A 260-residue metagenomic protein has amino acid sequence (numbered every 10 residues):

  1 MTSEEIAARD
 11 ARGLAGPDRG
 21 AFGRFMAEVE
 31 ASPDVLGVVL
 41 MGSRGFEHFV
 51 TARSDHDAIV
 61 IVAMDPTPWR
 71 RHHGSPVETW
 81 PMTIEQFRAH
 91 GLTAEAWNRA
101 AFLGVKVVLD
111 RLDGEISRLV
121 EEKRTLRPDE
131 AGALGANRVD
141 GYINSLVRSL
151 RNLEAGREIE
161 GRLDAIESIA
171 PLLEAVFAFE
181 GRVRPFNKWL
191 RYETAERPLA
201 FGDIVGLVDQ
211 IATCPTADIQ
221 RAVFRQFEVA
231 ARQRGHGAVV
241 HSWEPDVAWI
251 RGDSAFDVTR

Functional and structural regions predicted by a protein language model:
T2-E4, R124-R260: Conserved nucleotidyltransferase catalytic core and NTase-mimicking acidic/glycine-rich helix/loop elements in nucleic
T2-G20, P68-R157, G252, D257-T259: Conserved NTP/Mg2+-binding pocket subregion across the NTase superfamily
A21-E30: Short amphipathic alpha-helical segments
V29-G42: Short acidic amphipathic segments
E30-P33, V62, R197-P198: A broad structural signal for alpha-helix termini and local helix breaks/kinks
V39-M82: Catalytic metal-binding acidic patch
T51-R53, G91-L92, K188-L190: Short aromatic-enriched loop/helix-cap "lid" or pocket-rim segments at secondary-structure transitions that line
